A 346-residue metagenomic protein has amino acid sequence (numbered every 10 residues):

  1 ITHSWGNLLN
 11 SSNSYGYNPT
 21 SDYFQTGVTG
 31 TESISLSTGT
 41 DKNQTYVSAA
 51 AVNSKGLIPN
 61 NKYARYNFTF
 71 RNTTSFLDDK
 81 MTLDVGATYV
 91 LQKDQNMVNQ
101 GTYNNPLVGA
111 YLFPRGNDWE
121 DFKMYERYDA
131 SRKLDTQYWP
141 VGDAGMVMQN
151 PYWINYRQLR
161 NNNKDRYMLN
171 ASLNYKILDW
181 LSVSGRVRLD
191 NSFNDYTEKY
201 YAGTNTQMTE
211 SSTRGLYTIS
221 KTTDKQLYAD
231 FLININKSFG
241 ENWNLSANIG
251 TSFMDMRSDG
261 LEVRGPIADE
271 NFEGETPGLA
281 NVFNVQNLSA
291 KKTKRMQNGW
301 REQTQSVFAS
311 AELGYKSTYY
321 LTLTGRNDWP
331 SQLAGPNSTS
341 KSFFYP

Functional and structural regions predicted by a protein language model:
I1-Y15, L57-N61, N67, R71-R166 (+2 more regions): Surface-exposed loop/interface segments of Gram-negative outer-membrane beta-barrel transport/assembly proteins
Y17-G27: Periplasmic N-terminal accessory/gating domains of Gram-negative outer-membrane beta-barrel systems
Y23, T31-N53, L57, T69-S75 (+2 more regions): Predominantly transmembrane beta-strands of Gram-negative outer membrane beta-barrel pores used for transport
T29, T40-D41, L77-D79, K176-L178 (+2 more regions): Outer-membrane beta-barrel channels and translocator barrels
I34-T40, F70-T74, A171-Y175, F231-I235 (+2 more regions): Residues on the lipid-exposed face of transmembrane beta-strands in outer-membrane beta-barrel proteins
K42-T45, D79-L83, W180-V183, W243 (+1 more regions): Repeated loop/turn-to-beta-strand initiation elements of outer-membrane beta-barrel proteins
A49-K55, T322-W329, L333: Transmembrane beta-strand segments that form the barrel wall of outer-membrane beta-barrel proteins
F68-F70, G185, A229, Q305-A311 (+3 more regions): Extended, hydrophobic alpha-helical segments in both membrane/secreted and soluble proteins
